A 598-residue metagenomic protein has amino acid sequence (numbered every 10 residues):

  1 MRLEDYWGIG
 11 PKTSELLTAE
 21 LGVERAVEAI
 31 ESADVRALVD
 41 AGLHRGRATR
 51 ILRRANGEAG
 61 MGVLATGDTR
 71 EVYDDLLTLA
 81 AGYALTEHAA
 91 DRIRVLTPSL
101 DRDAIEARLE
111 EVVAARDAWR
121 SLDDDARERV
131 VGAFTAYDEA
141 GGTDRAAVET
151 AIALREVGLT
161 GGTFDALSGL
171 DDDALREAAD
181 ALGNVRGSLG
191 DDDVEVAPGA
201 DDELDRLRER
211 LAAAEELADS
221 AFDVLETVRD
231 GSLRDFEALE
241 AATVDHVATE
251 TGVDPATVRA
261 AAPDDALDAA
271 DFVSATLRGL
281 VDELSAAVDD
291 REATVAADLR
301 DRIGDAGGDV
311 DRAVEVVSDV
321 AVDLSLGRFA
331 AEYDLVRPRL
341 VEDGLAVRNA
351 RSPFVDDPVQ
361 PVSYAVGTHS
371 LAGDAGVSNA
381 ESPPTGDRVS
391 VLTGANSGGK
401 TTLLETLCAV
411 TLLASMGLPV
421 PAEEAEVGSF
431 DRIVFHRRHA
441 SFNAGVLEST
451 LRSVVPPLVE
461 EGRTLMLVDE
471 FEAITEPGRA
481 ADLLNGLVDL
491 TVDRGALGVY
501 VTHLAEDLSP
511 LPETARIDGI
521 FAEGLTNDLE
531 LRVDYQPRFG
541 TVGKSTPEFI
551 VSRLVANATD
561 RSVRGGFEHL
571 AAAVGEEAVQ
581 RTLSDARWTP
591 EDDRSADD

Functional and structural regions predicted by a protein language model:
M1-T227: Conserved amphipathic alpha-helical "coupling/scaffold" segments that transmit conformational changes between domains
L175-D193, E226-D282: Extended, EK/Q-rich alpha-helical coiled-coil segments that serve as long dimerization/scaffolding arms in large
D205-D219, D282, A286, D311 (+2 more regions): Generic structural signal for well-ordered, non-transmembrane alpha-helical segments in soluble/cytosolic regions
E215, D219-F236, E240, S285 (+4 more regions): Coiled-coil heptad-register positions
F236, V247, A313-V316, G543: Hydrophobic (often cysteine-bearing) scaffold residues that line and stabilize catalytic clefts of nucleotide/cofactor
T251-V322: Extended, charged coiled-coil "arm/hinge" scaffolds of SMC/Rad50-like chromosome-maintenance ATPases and other large
G308-V359: Charged, amphipathic alpha-helical linker segments immediately N-terminal to NTP-binding catalytic cores
A346-D598: ATPase nucleotide-binding head domains, primarily ABC-like/P-loop NTPase cores
